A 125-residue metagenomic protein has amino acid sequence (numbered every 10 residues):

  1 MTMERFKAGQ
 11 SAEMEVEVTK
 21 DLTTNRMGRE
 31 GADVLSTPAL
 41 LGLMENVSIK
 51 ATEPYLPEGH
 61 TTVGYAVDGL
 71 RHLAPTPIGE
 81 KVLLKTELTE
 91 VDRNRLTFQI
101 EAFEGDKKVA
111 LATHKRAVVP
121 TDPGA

Functional and structural regions predicted by a protein language model:
T2-T37: Catalytic strand-loop segment that frames the active site of acyl-thioester-processing enzymes
K7-A8, I78, L88-A125: HotDog/MaoC-like acyl-thioester-processing domains
S11, M27-G28, A32, A39-L40 (+4 more regions): Short capping/connector residues at structural and topological boundaries
A12-V16, D68, H72, T86 (+2 more regions): A structural signal for short, well-ordered beta-strand segments
E17, P57-V63, A110-P120: A general structural signal for short secondary-structure boundary/capping elements
I49-L83: Hydrophobic beta-strand-centered segment that forms part of the acyl-chain substrate-binding groove
